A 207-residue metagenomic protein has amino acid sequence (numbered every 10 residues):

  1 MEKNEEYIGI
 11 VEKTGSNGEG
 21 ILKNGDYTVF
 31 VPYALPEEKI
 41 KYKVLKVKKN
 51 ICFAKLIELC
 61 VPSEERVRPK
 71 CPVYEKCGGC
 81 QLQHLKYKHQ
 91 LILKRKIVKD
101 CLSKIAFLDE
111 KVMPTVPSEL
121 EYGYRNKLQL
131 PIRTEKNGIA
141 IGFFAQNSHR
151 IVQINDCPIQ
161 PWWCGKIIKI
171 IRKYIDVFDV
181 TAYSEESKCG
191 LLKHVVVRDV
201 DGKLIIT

Functional and structural regions predicted by a protein language model:
M1-T207: Accessory RNA-recognition modules of RNA-modification enzymes
